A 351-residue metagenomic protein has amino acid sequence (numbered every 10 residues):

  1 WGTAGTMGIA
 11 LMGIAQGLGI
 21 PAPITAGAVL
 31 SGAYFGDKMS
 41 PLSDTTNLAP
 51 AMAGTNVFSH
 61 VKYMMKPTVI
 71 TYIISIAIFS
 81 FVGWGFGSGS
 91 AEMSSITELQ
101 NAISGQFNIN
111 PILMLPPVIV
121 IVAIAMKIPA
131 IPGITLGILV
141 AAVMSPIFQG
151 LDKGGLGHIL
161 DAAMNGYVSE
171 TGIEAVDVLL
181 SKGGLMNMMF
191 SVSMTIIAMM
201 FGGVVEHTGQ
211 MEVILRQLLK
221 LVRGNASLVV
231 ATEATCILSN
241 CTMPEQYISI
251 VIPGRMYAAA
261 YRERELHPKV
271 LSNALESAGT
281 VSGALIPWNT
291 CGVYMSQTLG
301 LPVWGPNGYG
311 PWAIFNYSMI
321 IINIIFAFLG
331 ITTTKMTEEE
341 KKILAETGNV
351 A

Functional and structural regions predicted by a protein language model:
W1-I20, T171-A259: Membrane-embedded alpha-helical segments and adjacent helix-loop junctions characteristic of multi-pass solute
W1-K66, I70, T235-S277, P302 (+1 more regions): Hydrophobic transmembrane alpha-helices that form the pore/transport pathway of multi-pass ion and small-solute
A4, L18, F81-G89, M93 (+7 more regions): Membrane-interface elements of multi-pass transporters and channels
G19-T25, G83-N108, F148-L180, Q297-W304: Inter-helical loop and helix-membrane interface segments of multi-pass membrane transporters/permeases
S31-A33, K38-P41, T46-N101, E263 (+1 more regions): Juxtamembrane and boundary regions of transmembrane helices in multi-pass small-molecule transporters and channels
T55-Y63, P116-G137, E206-R223: Hydrophobic, small-residue-rich membrane helices and short re-entrant helix-turn-helix hairpins that build
I70-W84, L113-M126, L136-P146, M194-G203 (+3 more regions): Hydrophobic core segments of alpha-helical transmembrane domains in multi-pass membrane transport and ion-translocation
Q106, V118-I197, Q217, A351: Hydrophobic transmembrane alpha-helices of multi-pass solute/ion transporters
